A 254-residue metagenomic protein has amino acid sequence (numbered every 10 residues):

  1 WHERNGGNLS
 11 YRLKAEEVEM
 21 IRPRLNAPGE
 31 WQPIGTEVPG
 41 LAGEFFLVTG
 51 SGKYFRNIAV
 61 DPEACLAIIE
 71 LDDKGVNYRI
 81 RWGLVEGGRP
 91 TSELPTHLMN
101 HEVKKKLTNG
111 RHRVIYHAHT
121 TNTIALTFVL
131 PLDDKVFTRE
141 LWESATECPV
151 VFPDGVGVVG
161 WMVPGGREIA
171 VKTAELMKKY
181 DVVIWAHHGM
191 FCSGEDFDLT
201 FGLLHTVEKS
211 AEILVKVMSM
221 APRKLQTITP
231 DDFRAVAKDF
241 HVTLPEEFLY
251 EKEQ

Functional and structural regions predicted by a protein language model:
W1-Q254: Glycine-rich flexible loops
